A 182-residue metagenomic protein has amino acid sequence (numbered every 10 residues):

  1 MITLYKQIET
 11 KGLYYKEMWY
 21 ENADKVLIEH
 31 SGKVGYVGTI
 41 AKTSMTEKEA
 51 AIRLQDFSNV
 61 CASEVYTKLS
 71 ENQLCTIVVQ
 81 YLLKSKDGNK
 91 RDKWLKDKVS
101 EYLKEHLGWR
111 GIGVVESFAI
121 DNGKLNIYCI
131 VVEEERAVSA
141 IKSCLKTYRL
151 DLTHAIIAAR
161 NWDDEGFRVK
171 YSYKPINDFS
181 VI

Functional and structural regions predicted by a protein language model:
M1-A23, K86, W94, K98-L103: Short N-terminal "domain-start" leader segments that mark the transition from disordered tails or signal peptides into
K16-G38, L74, K98-I120: Short aromatic-glycine-(Arg/Gly/Cys) micro-motifs in beta-strand/loop hairpins
K33-K48, L125-I130: A short, exposed loop/beta-hairpin motif centered on an aromatic-Gly-Thr core
T43-A62, V138-K146: A short, charged, amphipathic alpha-helix used as a generic interaction element across diverse proteins
D56-W94: Surface-exposed beta-loop interaction hotspot
R110-S139, C144: Short, intrinsically disordered low-complexity segments
T147-E165: Conserved short beta-strand edge segments in small beta-sheet-based binding/regulatory domains
D164-I182: Short, low-order "capping/linker" segments at domain edges
